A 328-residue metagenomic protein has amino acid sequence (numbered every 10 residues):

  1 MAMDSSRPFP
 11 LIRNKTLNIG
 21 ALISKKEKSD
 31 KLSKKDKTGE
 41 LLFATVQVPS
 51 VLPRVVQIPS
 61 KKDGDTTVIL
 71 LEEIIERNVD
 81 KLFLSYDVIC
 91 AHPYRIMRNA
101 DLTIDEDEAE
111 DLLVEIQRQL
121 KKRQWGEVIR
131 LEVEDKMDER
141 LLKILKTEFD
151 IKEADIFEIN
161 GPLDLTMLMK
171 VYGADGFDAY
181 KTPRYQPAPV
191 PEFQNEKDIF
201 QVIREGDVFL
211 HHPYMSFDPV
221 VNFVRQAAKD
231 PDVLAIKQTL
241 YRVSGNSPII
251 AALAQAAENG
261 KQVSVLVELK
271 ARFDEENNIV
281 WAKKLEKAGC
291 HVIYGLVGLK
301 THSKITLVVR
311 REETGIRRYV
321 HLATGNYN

Functional and structural regions predicted by a protein language model:
M1-N328: N-terminal localization/anchoring segments of enzymes in phospholipid and broader phosphate metabolism
